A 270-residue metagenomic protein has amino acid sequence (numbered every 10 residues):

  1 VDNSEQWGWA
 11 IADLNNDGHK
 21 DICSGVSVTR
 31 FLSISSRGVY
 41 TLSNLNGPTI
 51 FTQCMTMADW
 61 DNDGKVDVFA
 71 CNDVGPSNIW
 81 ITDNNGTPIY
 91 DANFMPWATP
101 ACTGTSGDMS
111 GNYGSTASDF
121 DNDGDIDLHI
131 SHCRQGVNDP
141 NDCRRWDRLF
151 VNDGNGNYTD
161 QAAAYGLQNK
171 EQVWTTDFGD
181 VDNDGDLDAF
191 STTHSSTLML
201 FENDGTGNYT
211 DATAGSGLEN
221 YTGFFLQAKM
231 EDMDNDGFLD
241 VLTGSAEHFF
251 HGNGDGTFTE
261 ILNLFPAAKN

Functional and structural regions predicted by a protein language model:
V1-S4, L32-I50, W80-S110, F150-E171 (+2 more regions): Blade-edge motifs of beta-propeller repeat domains
Q6-L14, Q53-N62, N112-N122, Q172-V181 (+4 more regions): Beta-propeller blade termini
D17, D63, D123, D127 (+3 more regions): Acidic carboxylate motifs that coordinate Ca2+ or other divalent cations, activating on Asp/Glu
I22-V26, V68-N72, L128-H132, A189-T193 (+1 more regions): Hydrophobic beta-strand segments that make up the repeating blades of beta-propeller and related beta-repeat
S27, D73-G75, N138-R145, H194-S196: Short, solvent-exposed loop/turn segments at conserved positions within beta-propeller repeat blades
G104-G107, G136-D142: Short consensus segments that form the blades of beta-propeller domains, in both extracellular/periplasmic
